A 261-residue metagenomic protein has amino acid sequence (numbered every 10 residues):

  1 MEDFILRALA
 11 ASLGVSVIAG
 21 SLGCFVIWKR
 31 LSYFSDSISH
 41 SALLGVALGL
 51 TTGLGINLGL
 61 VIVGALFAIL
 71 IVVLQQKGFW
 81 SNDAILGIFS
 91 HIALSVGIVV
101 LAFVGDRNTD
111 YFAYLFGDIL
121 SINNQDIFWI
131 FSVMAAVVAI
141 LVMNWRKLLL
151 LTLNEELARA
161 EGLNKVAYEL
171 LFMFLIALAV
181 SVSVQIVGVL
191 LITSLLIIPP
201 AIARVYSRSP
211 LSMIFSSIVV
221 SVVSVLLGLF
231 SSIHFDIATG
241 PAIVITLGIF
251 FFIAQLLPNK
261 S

Functional and structural regions predicted by a protein language model:
M1-V17: Membrane-interfacial amphipathic/re-entrant helices at transmembrane-helix boundaries
L6-R7, G78, L86-K147: Transmembrane helix-bundle core of multi-pass membrane transporters and related energy-transducing complexes
A8, I56-G64, D83, G87 (+3 more regions): Loop-to-transmembrane alpha-helix initiation sites
L13, V17-S21, I62-L70, V96 (+5 more regions): Generic alpha-helical transmembrane segments of integral inner-membrane proteins, especially permease/transport modules
C24-R107, A203-F215, S232-H234, P258: Short loop segments and helix-boundary regions at transmembrane helix junctions of multi-pass inner-membrane proteins
I127-L196: Helix-loop-helix "hairpin" substructures at the membrane interface of multi-pass membrane proteins
R146-K147, L256-S261: Membrane-interface capping segments at transmembrane-helix boundaries
I192-P241: Transmembrane alpha-helical segments in multi-pass inner-membrane proteins
